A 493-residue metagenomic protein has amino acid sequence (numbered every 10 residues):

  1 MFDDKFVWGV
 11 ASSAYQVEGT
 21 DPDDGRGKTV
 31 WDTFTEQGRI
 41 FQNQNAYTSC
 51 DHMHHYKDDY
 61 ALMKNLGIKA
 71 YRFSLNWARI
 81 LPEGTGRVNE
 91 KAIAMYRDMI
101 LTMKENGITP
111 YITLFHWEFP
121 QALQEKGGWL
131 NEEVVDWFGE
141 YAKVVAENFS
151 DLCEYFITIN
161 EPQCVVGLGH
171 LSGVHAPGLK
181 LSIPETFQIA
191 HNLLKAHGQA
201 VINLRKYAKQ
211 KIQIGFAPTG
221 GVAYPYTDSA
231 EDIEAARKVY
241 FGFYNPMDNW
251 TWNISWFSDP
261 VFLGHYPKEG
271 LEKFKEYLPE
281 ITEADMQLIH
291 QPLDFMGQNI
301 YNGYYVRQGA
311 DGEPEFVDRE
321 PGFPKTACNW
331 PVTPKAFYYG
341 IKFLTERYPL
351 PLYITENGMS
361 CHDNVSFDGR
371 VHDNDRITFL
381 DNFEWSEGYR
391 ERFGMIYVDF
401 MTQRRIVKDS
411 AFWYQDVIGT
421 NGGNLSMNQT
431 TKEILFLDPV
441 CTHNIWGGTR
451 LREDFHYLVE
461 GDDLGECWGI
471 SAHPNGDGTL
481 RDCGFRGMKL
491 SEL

Functional and structural regions predicted by a protein language model:
M1-I40, K64, E83-T85, I93-T431: Active-site region of glycoside hydrolase catalytic domains
Q16-T20, L437, C441-R452: Short N-terminal binding/cap micro-motifs at the start of the first secondary-structure element
K28-A61, L66, D462-M488: Aromatic- and Gly/Pro-rich amphipathic surface segment
H55-N76, Q291, F295, R347: Catalytic domains of carbohydrate-active enzymes, especially glycoside hydrolases
L62-I68, N106, Y207, I445-L464: A short, Lys/Arg-enriched amphipathic alpha-helix followed by its capping loop at the start of a domain
L75-V88: Glycine-rich, proline-tolerant flexible connector loops at the mouths of alpha/beta enzymes
E433-L435: Conserved beta-strand elements of the Class I
L437-C441, I470, L493: Structural motif
